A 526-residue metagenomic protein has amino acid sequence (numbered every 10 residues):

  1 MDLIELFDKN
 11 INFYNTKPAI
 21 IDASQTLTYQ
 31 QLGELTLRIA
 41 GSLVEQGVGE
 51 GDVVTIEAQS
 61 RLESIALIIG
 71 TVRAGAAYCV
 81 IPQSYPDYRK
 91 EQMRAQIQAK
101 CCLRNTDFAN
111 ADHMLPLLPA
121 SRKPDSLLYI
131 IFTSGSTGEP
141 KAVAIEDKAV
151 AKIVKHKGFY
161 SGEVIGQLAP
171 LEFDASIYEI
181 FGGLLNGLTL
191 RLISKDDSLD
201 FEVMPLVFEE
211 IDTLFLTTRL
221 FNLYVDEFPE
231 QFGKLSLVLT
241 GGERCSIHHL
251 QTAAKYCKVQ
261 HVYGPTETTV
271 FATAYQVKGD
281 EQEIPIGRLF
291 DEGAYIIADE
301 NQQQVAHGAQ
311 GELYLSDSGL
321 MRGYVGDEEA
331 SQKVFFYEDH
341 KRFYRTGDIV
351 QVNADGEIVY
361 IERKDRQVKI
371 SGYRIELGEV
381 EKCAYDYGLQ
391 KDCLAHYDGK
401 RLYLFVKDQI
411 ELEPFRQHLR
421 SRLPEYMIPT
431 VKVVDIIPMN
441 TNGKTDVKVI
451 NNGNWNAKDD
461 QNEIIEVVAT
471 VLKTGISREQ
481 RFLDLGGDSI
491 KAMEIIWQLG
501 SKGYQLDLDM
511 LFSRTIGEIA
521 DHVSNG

Functional and structural regions predicted by a protein language model:
M1-C101, N105-T106, D112-I130, I145 (+7 more regions): AMP-binding/adenylate-forming domain of the ANL superfamily
D2-I4, C102-A120, V150, K258-H261 (+5 more regions): AMP-dependent adenylate-forming
T16-P18, Q25-T26, Q46-V53, I361-R366 (+3 more regions): Phosphopantetheine carrier-protein modules
S24-L27, T55-L62, I81-Y88, A169 (+4 more regions): Glycine-rich loop motifs involved in handling phospho/adenylate chemistry
E63-I68, A76-Q92, L117-Q304, E312-M321 (+2 more regions): Motif- and composition-driven signal specific to adenylation
A95-L103, N440-G526: Phosphopantetheine-dependent thiolation modules in NRPS/PKS and related acyl-activating systems
